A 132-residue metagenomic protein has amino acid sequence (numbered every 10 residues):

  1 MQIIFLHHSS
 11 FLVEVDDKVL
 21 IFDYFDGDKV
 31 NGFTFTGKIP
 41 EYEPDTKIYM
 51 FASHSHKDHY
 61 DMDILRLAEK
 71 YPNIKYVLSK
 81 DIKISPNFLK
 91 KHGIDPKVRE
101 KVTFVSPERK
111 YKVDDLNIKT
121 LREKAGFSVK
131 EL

Functional and structural regions predicted by a protein language model:
M1, H8-S10, S106-K110: Short, acidic/polar N-cap/turn motifs at the starts of alpha helices
M1-I4, V19: Extreme N-terminal starter segment of soluble prokaryotic enzymes
I4-H7, F127: A short catalytic or substrate-binding loop motif that flags glycine-/basic-rich loops and adjacent residues that bind
L12-F51, S55, H59-L67, S128: Pre-active-site segment of Zn-dependent metallo-hydrolases
I21, V77-L78: Structural recognition of the beta-strand scaffold that forms the well-ordered cores of secreted hydrolase catalytic
D61-K70, N87-H92: Metal-dependent catalytic neighborhoods of phosphoester/phosphodiester hydrolases
Y71-K75: A short helix->loop->beta-strand "cap" motif at the edges of active sites that frequently abuts
L78-L132: Metallo-beta-lactamase
